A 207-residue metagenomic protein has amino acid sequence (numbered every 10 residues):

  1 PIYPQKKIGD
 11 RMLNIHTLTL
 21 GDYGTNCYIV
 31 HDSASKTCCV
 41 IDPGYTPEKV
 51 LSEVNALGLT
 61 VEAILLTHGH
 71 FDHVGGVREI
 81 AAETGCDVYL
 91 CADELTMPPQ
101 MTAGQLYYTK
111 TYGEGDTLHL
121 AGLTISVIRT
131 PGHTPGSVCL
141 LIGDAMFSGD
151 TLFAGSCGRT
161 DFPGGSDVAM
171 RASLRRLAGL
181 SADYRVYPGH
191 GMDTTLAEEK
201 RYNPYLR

Functional and structural regions predicted by a protein language model:
P1-R11: Short, Lys/Arg-enriched N-terminal segments with co-localized hydrophobic residues within the first ~10-30 amino acids
M12-L57, C139-G149: Conserved beta-strand hairpin/beta-sheet module of binuclear metal-dependent hydrolase folds, prominently
I15-L18, Y28-I29, G115-L141: Core dinuclear metal-dependent hydrolase active-site scaffold
C38, Y45-T124, R201-Y205: Active-site HxH/HxHxD metal-binding segment of metal-dependent hydrolases
V40-I41, E62-G69, V88-A92, R129-G132 (+2 more regions): Active-site neighborhood of phospho(di)ester-bond hydrolases with catalytic His/Asp-centered motifs
M97, A103-G104, T124-R129, T134-R207: Metallo-beta-lactamase
